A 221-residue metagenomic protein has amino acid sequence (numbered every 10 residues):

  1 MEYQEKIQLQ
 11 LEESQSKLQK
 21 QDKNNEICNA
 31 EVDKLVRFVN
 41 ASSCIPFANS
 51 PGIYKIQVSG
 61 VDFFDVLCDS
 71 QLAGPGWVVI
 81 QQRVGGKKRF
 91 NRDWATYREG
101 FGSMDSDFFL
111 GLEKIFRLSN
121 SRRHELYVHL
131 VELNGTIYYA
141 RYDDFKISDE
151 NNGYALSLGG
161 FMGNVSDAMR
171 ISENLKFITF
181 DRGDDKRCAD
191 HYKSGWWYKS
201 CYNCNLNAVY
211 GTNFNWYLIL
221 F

Functional and structural regions predicted by a protein language model:
M1-G74, G135: Assembly "stalks" and propeptides
L35-V36, G52, P75-I80, G195-K199 (+1 more regions): Extracellular/mature segments of secreted proteins
P51, F63-D65, G74-W77, R123-E125 (+2 more regions): Short, surface-exposed beta-edge/turn micro-motifs
I53-Q57, L67-D69, V78-Q81, F109 (+3 more regions): Beta-strand cores of modular interaction/reader domains in eukaryotic scaffold and signaling proteins, especially PDZ
S59-G60, Q82-G85, L130-G135: Short, flexible beta-strand-to-coil junctions
F64-E99: Calcium-regulated, polybasic anionic-phospholipid
A95-F221: Beta-rich ligand-binding surfaces for carbohydrates and other polyanions
